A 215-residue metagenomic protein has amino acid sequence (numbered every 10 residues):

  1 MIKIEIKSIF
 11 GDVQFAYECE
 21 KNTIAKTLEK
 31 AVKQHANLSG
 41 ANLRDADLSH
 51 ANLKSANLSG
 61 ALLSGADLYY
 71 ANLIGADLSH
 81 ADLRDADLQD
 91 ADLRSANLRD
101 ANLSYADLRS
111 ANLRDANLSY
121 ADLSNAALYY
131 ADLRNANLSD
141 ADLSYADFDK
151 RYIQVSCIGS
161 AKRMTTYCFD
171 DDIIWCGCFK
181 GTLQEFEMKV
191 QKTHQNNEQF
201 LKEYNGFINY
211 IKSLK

Functional and structural regions predicted by a protein language model:
M1-N125, Y129, Y210-K215: Extended, small-residue-rich solenoid/repeat segments and analogous flexible loops that form exposed scaffolds
M1-N37, Y152-K215: N-terminal capping/linker segments that flank leucine-rich repeat
G11-V13, L113, L133, L138 (+2 more regions): Short low-polarity hydrophobic stretches
L63-S64, R99, R114, L123-S124 (+5 more regions): Generic detection of intrinsically disordered/low-complexity segments and helix-coil linkers/edges
N125, Y130-D171: Intrinsically disordered, low-complexity linker/tail regions enriched in Pro/Ser/Thr and polar/acidic residues
